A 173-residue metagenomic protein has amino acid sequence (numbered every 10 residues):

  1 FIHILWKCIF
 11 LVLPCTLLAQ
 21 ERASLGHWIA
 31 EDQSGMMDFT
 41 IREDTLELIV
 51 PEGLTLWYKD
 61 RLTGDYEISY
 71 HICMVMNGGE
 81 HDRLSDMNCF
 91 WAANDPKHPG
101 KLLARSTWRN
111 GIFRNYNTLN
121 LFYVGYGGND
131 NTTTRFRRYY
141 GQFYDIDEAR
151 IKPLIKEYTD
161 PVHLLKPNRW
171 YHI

Functional and structural regions predicted by a protein language model:
F1-Q20: Bacterial Sec-dependent N-terminal signal peptides
C8, K59, G78, V162-L164: Residues embedded in well-ordered secondary-structure elements
Q20-G35, K59: Extracellular carbohydrate-recognition regions
M37-L54: Short carbohydrate-recognition loop motifs
G53-D145: Secretory/extracellular carbohydrate-interaction modules and structurally similar beta-sandwich "look-alikes"
I68-Y70, R169-I173: Short tryptophan-centered beta-strand motifs in secreted/extracellular beta-sheet-rich domains of glycan-recognition
F143-W170: A mid-sequence, solvent-exposed acidic-amphipathic segment
